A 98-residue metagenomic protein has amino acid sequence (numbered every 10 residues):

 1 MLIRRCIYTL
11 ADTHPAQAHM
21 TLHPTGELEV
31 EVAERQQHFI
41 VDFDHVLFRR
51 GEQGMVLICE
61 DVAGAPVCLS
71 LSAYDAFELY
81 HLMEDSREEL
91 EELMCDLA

Functional and structural regions predicted by a protein language model:
M1-A98: Positively charged, low-complexity terminal tracts and the immediately adjacent first secondary-structure elements
